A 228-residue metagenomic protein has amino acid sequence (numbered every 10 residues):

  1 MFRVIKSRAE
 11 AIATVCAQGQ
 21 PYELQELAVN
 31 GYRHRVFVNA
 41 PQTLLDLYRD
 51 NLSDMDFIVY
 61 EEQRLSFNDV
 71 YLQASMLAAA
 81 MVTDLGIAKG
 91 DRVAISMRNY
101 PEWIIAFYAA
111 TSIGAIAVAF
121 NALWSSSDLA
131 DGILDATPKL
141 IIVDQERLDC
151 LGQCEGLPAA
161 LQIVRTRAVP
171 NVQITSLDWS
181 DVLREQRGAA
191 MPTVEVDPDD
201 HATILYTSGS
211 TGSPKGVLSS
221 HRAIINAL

Functional and structural regions predicted by a protein language model:
M1-A17, S112-D181: Structural core segment of the AMP-binding/adenylate-forming
M1-A40: Flexible, non-catalytic linker and terminal segments flanking ANL/adenylate-forming cores
C16, L47-S53: Flexible acidic/glycine-rich loop/turn elements at helix↔coil and beta-strand↔loop transitions within catalytic cores
V36-P41, L45, D54-A88, A94-Y108 (+2 more regions): Conserved AMP-binding/adenylate-forming core of the ANL superfamily
S66-N68, A202-N226: Conserved AMP-binding A3 loop
V93, A110, I141, H201 (+1 more regions): Conserved S/T- and glycine-rich ATP-binding loop of Class I adenylate-forming
W103-T111, A117, I224: Short hydrophobic alpha-helical segments of the AMP-binding
R187-Y206, S213: Conserved pre-ATP/AMP-binding loop-to-beta segment of ANL
